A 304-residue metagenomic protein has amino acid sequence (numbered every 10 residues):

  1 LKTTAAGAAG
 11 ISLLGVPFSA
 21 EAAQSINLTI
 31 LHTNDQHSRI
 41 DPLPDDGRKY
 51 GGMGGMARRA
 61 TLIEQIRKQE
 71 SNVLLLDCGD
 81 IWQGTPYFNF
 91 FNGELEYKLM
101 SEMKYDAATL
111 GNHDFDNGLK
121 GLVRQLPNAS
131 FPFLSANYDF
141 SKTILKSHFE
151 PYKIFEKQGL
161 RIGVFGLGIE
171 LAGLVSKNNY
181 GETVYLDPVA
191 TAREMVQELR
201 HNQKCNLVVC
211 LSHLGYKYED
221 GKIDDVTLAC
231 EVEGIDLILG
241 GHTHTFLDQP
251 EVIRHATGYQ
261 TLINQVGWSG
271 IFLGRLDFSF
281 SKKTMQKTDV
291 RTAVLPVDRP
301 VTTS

Functional and structural regions predicted by a protein language model:
L1-R299: Acidic, metal/ion-coordinating pockets
T302: The feature captures the short pre-catalytic strand/loop hairpin that immediately precedes and shapes the active-site
